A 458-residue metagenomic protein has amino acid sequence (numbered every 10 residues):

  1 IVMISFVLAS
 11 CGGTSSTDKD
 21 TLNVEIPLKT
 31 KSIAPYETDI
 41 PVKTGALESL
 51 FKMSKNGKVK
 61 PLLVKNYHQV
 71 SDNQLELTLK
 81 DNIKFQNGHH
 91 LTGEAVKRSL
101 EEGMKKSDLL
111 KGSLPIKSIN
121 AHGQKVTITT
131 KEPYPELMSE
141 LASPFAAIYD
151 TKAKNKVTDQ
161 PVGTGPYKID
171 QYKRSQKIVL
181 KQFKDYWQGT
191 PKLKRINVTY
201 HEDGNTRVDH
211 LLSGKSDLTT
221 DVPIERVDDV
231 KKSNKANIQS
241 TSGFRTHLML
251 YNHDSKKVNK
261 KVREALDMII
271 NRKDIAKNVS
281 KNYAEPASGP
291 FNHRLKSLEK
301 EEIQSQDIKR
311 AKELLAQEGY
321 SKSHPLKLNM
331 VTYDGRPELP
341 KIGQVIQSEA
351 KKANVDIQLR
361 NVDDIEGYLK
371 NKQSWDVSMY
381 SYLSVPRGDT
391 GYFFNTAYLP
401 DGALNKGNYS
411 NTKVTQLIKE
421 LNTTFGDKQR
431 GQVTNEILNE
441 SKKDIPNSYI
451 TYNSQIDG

Functional and structural regions predicted by a protein language model:
V24, G88, K351-A397, R430-N435: Periplasmic binding protein-like
E25-V70, E101, V162: N-terminal lobe/hinge region of extracytoplasmic solute-binding protein
K65-S107, T127: Aromatic- and charge-enriched surface segment that lines or borders ligand/interaction sites
H68-D72, E76, K111-T151, Q171: Surface-exposed binding/hinge segments that line and control ligand-binding clefts or catalytic entry sites
L141-P191, R195, N205: Gly/Pro-rich hinge or "lid" segments in bacterial periplasmic/extracellular proteins
K184-D228: Ligand-site clamp/hinge motif
V258-S348, R360: Append "and occasionally in soluble cytosolic enzymes with long acidic Gly/Pro-rich linkers
Q358-E366, F393-G458: Extracytoplasmic/peripheral linker and loop segments enriched in polar/acidic and small residues with frequent Thr/Pro
